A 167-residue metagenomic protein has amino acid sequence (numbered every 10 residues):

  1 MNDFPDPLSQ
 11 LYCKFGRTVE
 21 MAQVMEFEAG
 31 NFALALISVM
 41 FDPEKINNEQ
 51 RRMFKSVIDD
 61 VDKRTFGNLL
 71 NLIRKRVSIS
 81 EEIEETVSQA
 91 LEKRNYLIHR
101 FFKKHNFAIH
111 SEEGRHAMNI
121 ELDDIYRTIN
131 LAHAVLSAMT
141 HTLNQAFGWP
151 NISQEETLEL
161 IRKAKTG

Functional and structural regions predicted by a protein language model:
M1-L8, L70-S78, E112-E113: Short, charged/polar, low-complexity loop and linker segments that flank or interrupt alpha-helical bundles
M1-R64, S88, A138-L160: Amphipathic alpha-helical interface elements
P7, K14, I79, I83-T86 (+2 more regions): Residue-level recognition of alpha-helical structural elements
Q10, R17, E82, T86-Q89 (+2 more regions): Alpha-helical initiation/capping and key positions within long helical/coiled-coil segments
E26-A29, L91-R94, I98-F101, Y126-I129 (+2 more regions): A structural signal for well-ordered alpha-helices, especially hydrophobic packing surfaces of coiled-coils
I37-S88, E92, Y96, R100-F107: Flexible secondary-structure boundary motifs
H110-N130: Short secondary-structure subsegments characteristic of cysteine-rich extracellular domains
R162-G167: Short acidic DE-rich linear segments
